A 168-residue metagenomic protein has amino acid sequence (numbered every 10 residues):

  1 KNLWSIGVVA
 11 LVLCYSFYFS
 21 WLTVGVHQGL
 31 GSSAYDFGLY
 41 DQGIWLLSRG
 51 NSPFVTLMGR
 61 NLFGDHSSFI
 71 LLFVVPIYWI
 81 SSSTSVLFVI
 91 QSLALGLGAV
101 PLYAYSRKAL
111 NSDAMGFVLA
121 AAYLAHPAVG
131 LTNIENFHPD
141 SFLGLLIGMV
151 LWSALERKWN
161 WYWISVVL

Functional and structural regions predicted by a protein language model:
K1-F19, R107, D113: Start-transfer (signal-anchor) and selected internal transmembrane alpha helices of multi-pass inner/ER membrane
F17-G38: Helix-to-loop transition at the C-terminal end of transmembrane segments
W21-V24, L39-L62, F69-I70: Extracytosolic helix-loop segments that constitute the early lumenal/periplasmic catalytic or substrate-binding loops
R49, F69-Q91, L110: Juxtamembrane segments of multi-pass membrane glycosylation machinery that transfer sugars from lipid-linked donors
S85, V89-L110, M149: Transmembrane-helix motifs of polytopic, lipid-linked glycan transferases
L110, F142, I147-Y162: Membrane-interface transmembrane helices that cradle and orient dolichyl/undecaprenyl
G116-P127, V166-V167: Short helix- or helix-capping micro-motifs that position conserved polar/aromatic residues at function-defining sites
T132-D140: Short acidic/glycine- and proline-prone juxtamembrane loop motifs at membrane-interface regions of multi-pass membrane
